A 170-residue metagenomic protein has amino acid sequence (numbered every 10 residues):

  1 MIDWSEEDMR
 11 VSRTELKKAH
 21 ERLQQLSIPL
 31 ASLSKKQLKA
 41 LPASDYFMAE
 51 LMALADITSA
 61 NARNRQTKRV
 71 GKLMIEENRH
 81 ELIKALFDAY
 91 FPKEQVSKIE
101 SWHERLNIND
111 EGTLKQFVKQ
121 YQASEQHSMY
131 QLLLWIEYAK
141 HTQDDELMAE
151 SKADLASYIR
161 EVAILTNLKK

Functional and structural regions predicted by a protein language model:
M1-K72, R79-K170: Basic, alpha-helical nucleic-acid-binding regions used in initiation and control of genome expression
